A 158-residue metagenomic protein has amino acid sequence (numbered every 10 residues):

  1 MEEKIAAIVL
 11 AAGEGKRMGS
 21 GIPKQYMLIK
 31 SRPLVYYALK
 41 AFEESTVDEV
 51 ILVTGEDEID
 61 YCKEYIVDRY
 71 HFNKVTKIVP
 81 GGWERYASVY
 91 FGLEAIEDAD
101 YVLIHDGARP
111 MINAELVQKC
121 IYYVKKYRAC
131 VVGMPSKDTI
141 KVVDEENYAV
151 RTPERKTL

Functional and structural regions predicted by a protein language model:
E2-I59: N-terminal glycine-rich phosphate-binding loop and ensuing alpha1 helix
E3-I5, D48, D98-A99, K126-R128: Short coil/turn connectors at secondary-structure junctions
V9, V35, G92, H105-D106 (+1 more regions): Residue-level signal for inorganic ion chemistry
K16, G107-M111: Acidic metal-phosphate-binding loop of nucleotide-sugar-dependent transferases
Y26, I78, A129-V131: Conserved beta-strand scaffold positions in the cores of enzyme catalytic domains, especially in NTP/NDP-utilizing
Y36-A99: Conserved N-terminal catalytic core of the sugar/cofactor nucleotidyltransferase
Y101-L103: Short aromatic/hydrophobic "clamp" motif used to bind/position activated sugar donors
M111-L158: Conserved core of the sugar-phosphate nucleotidyltransferase
